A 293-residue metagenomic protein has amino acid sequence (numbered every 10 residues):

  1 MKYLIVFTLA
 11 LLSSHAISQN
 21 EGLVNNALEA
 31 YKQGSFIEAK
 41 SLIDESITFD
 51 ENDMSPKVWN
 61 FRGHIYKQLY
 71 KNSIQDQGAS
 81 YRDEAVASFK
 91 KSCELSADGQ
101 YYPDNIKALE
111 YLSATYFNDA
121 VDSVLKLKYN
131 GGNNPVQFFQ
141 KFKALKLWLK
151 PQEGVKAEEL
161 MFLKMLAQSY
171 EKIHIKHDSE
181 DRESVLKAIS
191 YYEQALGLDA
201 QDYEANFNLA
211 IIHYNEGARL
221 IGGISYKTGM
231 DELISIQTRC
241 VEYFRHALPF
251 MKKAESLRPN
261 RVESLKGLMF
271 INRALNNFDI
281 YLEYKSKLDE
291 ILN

Functional and structural regions predicted by a protein language model:
Y3-S13: Sec-dependent N-terminal signal peptides
S14-S18: Sec/Tat signal peptide C-region and signal peptidase I cleavage site
Q19-D83, K90, L112: Start-of-domain marker
S46-P56, K91-L109, K143-M161, K176-H177 (+2 more regions): Flexible helix-coil transition and linker loops at the boundaries of alpha-helical arrays
K67-N133, E171-S190, N215-P249: Short coil/linker segments at helix-helix boundaries
